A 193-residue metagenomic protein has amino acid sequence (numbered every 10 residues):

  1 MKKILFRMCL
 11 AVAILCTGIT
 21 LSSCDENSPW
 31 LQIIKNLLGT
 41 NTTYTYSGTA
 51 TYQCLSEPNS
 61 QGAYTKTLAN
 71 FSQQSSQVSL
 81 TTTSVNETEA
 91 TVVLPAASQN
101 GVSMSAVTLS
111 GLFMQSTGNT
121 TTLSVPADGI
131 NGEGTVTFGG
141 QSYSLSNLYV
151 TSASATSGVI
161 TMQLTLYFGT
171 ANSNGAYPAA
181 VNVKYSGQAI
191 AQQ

Functional and structural regions predicted by a protein language model:
M1-L10: Bacterial N-terminal signal peptides that target proteins for export
K2, T17-S47, G175-Q193: Bacterial Sec-dependent N-terminal signal peptides
L10-C16: Outer/extracellular conduits and scaffolds centered on Gram-negative outer-membrane beta-barrels
K35-A69: Tryptophan-anchored aromatic micro-motifs
T49-L55, P95-V102, I130-G132, Y167-A171: Hydrophobic lipid-interacting interfaces of membrane-associated proteins
Y64, S72-S76, A106-F113, V159-Q193: Edge beta-strand at a domain terminus
Y64-V150: Predominantly extracellular/secreted and cell-surface proteins with exposed, flexible low-complexity segments
G134-Q141, A155-L166: Polybasic, proline/glycine-rich intrinsically disordered low-complexity segments
